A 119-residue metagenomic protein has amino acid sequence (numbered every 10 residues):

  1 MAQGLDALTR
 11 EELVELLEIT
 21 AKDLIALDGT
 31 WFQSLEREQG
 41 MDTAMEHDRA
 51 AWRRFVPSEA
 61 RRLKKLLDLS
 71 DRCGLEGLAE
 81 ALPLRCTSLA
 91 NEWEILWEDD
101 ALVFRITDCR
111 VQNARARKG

Functional and structural regions predicted by a protein language model:
M1-V103, D108-G119: N-terminal accessory segment detector
